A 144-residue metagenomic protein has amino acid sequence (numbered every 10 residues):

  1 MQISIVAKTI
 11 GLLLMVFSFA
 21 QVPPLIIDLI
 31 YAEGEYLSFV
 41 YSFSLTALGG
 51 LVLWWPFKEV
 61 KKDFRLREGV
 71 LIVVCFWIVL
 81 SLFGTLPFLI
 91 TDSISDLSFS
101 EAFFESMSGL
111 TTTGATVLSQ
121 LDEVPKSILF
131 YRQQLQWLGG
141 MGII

Functional and structural regions predicted by a protein language model:
M1-I144: Membrane-proximal intracellular helices of multi-pass ion channels
